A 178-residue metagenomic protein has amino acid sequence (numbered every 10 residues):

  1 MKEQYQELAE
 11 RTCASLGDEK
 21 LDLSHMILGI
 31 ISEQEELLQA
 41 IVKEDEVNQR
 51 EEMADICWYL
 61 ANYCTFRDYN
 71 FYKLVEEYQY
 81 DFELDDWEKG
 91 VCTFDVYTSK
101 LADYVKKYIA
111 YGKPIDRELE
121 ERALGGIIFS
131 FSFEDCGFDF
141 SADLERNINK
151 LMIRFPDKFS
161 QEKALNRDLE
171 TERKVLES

Functional and structural regions predicted by a protein language model:
M1-S178: Flexible "arm" and connector segments at domain edges
